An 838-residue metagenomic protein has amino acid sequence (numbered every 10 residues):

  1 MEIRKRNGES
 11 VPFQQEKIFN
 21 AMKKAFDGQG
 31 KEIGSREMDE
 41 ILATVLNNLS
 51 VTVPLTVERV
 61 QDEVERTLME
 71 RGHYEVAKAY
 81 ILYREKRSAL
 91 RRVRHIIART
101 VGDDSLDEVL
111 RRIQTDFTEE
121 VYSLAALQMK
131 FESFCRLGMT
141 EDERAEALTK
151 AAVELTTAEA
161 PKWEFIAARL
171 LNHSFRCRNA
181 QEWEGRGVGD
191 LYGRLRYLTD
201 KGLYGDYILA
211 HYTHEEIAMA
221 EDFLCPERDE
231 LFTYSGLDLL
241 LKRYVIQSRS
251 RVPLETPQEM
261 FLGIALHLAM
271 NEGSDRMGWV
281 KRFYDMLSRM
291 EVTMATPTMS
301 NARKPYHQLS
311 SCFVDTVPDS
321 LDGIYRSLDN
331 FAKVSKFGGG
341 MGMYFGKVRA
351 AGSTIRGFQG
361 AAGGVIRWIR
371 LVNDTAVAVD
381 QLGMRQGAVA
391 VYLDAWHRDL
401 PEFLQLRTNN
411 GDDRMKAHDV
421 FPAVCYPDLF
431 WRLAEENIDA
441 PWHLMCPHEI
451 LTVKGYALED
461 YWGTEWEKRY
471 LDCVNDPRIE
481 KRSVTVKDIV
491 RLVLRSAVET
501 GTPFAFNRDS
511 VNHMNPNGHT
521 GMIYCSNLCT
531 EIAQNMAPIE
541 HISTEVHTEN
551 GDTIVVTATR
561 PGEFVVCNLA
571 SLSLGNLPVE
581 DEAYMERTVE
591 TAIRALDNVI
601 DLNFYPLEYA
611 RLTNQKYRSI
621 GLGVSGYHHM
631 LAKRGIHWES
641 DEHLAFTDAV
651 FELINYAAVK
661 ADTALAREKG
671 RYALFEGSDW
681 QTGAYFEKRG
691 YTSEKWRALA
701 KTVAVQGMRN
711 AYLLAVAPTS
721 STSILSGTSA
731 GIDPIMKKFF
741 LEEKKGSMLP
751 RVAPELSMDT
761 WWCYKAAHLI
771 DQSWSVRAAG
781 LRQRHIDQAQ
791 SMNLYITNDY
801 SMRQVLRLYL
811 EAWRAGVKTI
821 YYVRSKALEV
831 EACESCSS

Functional and structural regions predicted by a protein language model:
E9, E32-L262, G278-Y284: Core nucleic-acid recognition elements
Q14-E32, L106-V121, L262-A269, A730-I735: Short, surface-exposed, low-complexity cationic segments
M38-V51, E132-L137, E141, A350-V389 (+6 more regions): A structural-propensity feature for long, helix-poor, extended segments
A79-K86, V93, W163-L195, Y426 (+7 more regions): Terminal amphipathic helices with adjacent charged low-complexity linkers/tails
A180-S274, G357-L371, G383-G387, Y392-N527 (+2 more regions): Conserved, charged catalytic cores of large soluble enzymes
T213-C225, D229-D238, T530-Q534, L596 (+5 more regions): Catalytic alpha/beta core of large soluble enzyme barrels
I246, V252, F261-R276, V280 (+9 more regions): Function-dense linear segments that define catalytic or interfacial modules in macromolecule-processing proteins
M286, K304, L328, T588-R611 (+3 more regions): Internal maturation/activation junctions in enzymes
